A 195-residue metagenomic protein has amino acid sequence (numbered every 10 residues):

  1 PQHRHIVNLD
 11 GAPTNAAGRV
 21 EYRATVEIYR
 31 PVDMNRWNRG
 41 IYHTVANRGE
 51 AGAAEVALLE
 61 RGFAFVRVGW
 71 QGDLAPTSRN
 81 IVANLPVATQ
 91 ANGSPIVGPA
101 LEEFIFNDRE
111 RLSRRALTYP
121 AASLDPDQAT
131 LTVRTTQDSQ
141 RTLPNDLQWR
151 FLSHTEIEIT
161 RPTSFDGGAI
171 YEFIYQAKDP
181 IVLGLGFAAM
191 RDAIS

Functional and structural regions predicted by a protein language model:
P1-S195: C-terminal His-loop and adjacent cap/lid subdomain of alpha/beta-hydrolase
